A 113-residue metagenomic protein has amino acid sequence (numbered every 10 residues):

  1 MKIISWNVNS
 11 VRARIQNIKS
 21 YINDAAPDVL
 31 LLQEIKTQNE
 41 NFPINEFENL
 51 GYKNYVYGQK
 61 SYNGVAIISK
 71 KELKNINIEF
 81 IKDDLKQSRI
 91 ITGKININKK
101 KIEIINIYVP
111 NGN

Functional and structural regions predicted by a protein language model:
M1-Y52, Y62-V65: N-terminal, active-site-proximal structural segment of metallo-dependent hydrolase catalytic domains
I35-Q38, F42-G112: Structured beta-strand-rich core segments of catalytic domains in phosphoester-bond hydrolases
